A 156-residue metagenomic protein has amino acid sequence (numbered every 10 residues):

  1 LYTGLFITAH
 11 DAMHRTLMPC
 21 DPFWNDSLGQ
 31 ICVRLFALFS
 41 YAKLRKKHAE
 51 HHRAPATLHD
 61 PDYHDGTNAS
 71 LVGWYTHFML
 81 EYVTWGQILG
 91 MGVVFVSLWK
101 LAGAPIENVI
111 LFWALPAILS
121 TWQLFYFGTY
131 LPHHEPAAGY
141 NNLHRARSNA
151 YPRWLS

Functional and structural regions predicted by a protein language model:
L1, T57-S156: Hydrophobic transmembrane alpha-helical segments that form the core helix bundle of multi-pass membrane enzymes
Y2-F6, A37-Y41, S120, L124: Alpha-helical transmembrane segments
F6-M18, H51-H52: Active-site recognition of the HExxH zinc-binding catalytic motif
A12, L35, Y130-L131: Generic structural signal for hydrophobic core residues of well-folded globular domains
M18-K43, D62-S70: Post-HEXXH active-site segment of zinc metalloproteases
L28, C32, A49-H52, V72-T76: Membrane-interacting alpha-helical segments
S40-H59: Internal transmembrane alpha-helix with an interfacial aromatic "cap," most often the third helix
